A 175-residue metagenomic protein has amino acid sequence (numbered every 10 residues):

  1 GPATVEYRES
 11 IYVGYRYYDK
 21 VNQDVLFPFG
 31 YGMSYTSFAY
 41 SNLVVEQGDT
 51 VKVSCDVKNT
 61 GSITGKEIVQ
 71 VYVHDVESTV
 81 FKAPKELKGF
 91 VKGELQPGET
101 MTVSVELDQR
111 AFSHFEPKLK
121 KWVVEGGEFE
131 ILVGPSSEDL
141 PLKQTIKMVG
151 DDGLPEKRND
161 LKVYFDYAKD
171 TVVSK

Functional and structural regions predicted by a protein language model:
G1-K66, Y72, G126, E130-G134 (+2 more regions): Secreted, periplasmic, or luminal enzymes acting at the cell surface/secretory milieu
G61-S62, S78, K120: Detector for glycine-centered tight turns/loop "hinges" at secondary-structure junctions
T64-V71, A83, F115-K118: Short, hydrophobic/aromatic beta-strand segments
H74-T79, S136: Change "in extracellular beta-sheet-rich domains … of secreted and cell-surface proteins" to "in beta-sheet-rich domains
T79-P117: Intrinsically disordered, low-complexity Pro/Gly/Ser/Thr-rich segments with frequent PxxP/GP/PP motifs and embedded
E106-S137: Short, surface-exposed ligand- or partner-binding patches at beta-edge/loop junctions that are enriched in aromatics
D139-Q144: Extracellular and select intracellular beta-sandwich modules with Ser/Thr-enriched, small-residue motifs on
